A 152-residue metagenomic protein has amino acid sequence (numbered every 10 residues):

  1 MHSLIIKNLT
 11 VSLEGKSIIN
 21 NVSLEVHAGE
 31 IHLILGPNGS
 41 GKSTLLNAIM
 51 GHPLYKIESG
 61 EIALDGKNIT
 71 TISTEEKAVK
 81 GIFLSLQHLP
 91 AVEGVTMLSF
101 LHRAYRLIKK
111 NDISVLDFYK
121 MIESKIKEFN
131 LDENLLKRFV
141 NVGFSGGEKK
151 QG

Functional and structural regions predicted by a protein language model:
L4-E14, I62: Conserved beta1/A-loop at the N-terminus of ABC ATPase nucleotide-binding domains
L4-I6, I19, V26: Conserved structural motif at the start of ABC-family nucleotide-binding domains
H32-I34, L46: Short hydrophobic beta-strand immediately N-terminal to the Walker A/P-loop
L33, A78-Q87: ABC nucleotide-binding domain signature
L35-S40: The feature captures the beta-strand-to-loop junction immediately N-terminal to the Walker
M50: Helix-to-loop junction immediately C-terminal to a conserved catalytic motif
E61-K77, N141: ABC ATPase NBD Q-loop/coupling interface
L84, H88, G94-K109, F118-M121: Q-loop/switch helix immediately C-terminal to the Walker
